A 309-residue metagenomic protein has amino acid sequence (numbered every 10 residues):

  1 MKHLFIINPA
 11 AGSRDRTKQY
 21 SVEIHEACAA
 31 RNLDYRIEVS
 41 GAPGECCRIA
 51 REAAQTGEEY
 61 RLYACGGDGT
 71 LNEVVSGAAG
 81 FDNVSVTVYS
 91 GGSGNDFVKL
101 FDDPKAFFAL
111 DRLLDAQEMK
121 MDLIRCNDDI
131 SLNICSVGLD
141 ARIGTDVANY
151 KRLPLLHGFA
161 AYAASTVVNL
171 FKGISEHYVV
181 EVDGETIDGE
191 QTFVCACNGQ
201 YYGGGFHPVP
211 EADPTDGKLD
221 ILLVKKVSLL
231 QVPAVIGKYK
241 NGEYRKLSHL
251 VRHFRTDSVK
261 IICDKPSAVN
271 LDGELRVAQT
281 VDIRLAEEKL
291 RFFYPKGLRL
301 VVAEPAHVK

Functional and structural regions predicted by a protein language model:
M1-L62, R299, E304-K309: ATP/NTP phosphate-donor binding region
P9, C65-G67, Y89-G92: Glycine-rich beta-strand-to-loop/alpha-helix junction loops that act as flexible
R31, S40, G80-T192: Catalytic core of DAGKc-family lipid kinases
T70-F81: Short Gly/Thr/Asp-enriched flexible loops that form oxyanion-binding sites at enzyme active sites
S136, C195-V209, L275: Glycine-rich phosphate/pyrophosphate-binding beta-alpha loops
K151-A161, P210-Q231: Gly/Ser/Thr-rich active-site loops/lids in small-molecule metabolic enzymes that frequently grip phosphoryl groups
V182-D183, D188, D213, L223-K309: ATP/nucleoside-binding phosphotransfer catalytic cores, i.e., glycine-rich phosphate-binding loops
